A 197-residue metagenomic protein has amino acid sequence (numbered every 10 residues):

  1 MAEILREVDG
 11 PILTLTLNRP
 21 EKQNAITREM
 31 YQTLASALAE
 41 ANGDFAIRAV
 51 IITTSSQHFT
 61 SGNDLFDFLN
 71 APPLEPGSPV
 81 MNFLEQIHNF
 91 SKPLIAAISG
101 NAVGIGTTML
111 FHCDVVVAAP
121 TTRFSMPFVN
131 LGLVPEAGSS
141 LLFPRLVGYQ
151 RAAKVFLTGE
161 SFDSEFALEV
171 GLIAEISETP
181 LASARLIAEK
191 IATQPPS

Functional and structural regions predicted by a protein language model:
M1-S55, E85: Conserved CoA-thioester-binding segment of acyl-CoA-metabolizing enzymes
L15, I52, D64, M109-F111 (+1 more regions): Hydrophobic/aromatic residues within transmembrane alpha-helices of multi-pass small-molecule transporters
A39, A46, T54-N89, A102: Glycine- (often His-adjacent) and acidic-residue-rich active-site loop that binds/positions the CoA thioester
S56, Q86-L131: Glycine-rich beta-to-alpha active-site loop
S61-N63, F143, R151-E160: Short helix- or helix-capping micro-motifs that position conserved polar/aromatic residues at function-defining sites
G104, G159-F166: Acidic, divalent-metal-coordinating active-site segment for phosphoryl/phosphodiester hydrolysis, typified by short
V117-T122, S164, V170-S197: C-terminal long alpha-helix characteristic of the crotonase
